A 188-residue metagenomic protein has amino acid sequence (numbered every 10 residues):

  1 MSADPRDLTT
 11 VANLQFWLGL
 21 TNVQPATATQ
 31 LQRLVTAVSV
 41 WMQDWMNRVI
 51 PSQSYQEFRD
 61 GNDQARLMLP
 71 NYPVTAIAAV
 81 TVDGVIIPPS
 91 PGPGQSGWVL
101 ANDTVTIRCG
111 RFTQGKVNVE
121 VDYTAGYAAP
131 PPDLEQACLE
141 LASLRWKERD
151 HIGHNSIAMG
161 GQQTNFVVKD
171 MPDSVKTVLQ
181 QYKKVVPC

Functional and structural regions predicted by a protein language model:
M1-C188: Divalent metal-cofactor coordination and adjacent catalytic microenvironments
